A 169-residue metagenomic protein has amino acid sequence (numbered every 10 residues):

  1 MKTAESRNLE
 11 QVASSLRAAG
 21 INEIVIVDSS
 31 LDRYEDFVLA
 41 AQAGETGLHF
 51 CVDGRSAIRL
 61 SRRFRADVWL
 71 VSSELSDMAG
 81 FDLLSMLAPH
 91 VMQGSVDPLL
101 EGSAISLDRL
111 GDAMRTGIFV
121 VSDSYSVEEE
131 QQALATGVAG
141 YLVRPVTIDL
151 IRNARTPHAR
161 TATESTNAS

Functional and structural regions predicted by a protein language model:
M1-A40, G47, R62-R63, S85-R115 (+1 more regions): Non-catalytic signal-transmission and effector/linker regions of two-component phosphorelay proteins
I26-D28, V71, V120-S122: Short beta-strand/turn micro-motifs composed of small residues that flank or help shape donor/cofactor-binding pockets
Y34-E35, D82, G102-A113, F119-G140: Alpha4 helix (beta4-alpha4-beta5 surface) of REC/receiver domains from two-component response regulators
F50-V68, S72: Acidic, metal-coordinating helix/loop segments flanking the phosphotransfer/catalytic sites of two-component signaling
D53, A79-S85: Acidic catalytic/metal-coordinating carboxylates
L75: Receiver (REC) domain active-site loop signature in two-component systems and cognate sites in sensor histidine kinases
R144: A Lys-centered signature of the CheY-like receiver
